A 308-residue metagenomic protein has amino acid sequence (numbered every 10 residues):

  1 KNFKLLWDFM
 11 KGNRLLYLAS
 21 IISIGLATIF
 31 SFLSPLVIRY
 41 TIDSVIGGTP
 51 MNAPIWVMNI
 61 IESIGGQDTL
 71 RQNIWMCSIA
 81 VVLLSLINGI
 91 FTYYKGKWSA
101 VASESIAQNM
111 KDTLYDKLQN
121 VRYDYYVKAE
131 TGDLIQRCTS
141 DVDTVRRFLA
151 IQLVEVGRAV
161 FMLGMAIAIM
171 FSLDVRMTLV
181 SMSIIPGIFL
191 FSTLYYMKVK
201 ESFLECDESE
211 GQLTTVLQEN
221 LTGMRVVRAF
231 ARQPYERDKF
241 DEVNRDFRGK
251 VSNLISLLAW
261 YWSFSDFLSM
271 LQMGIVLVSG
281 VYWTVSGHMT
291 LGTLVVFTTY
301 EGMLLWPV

Functional and structural regions predicted by a protein language model:
K1-S34, I38, S44-V81, I87 (+10 more regions): Membrane-integrated ABC transporters
K11-L15, Y123-D124, S140-L149, L153 (+5 more regions): An intracellular "coupling" helix at the cytosolic face of ABC transporter transmembrane type-1 domains
L15-L16, M76, Y125, R176-M177 (+1 more regions): Residue-level recognition of membrane-helix boundary sites in multi-pass small-molecule transporters
I21, G25-L33, V82-Y93, V145-F148 (+4 more regions): Hydrophobic alpha-helical transmembrane bundles that constitute the permease/transmembrane domains of multi-pass
A27-I38, L83-S103, A107, D124 (+8 more regions): Alpha-helical transmembrane segments
P35-D43, G96, K111-Y115, K128 (+7 more regions): Alpha-helical transmembrane segments of polytopic integral membrane proteins, especially the permease/helical cores
G47, S103, R122, A166-D174 (+4 more regions): Short helix-capping/hinge motifs at transmembrane helix termini and TM-loop junctions
I169-S183, S192, N253-V308: Helix-loop-helix
